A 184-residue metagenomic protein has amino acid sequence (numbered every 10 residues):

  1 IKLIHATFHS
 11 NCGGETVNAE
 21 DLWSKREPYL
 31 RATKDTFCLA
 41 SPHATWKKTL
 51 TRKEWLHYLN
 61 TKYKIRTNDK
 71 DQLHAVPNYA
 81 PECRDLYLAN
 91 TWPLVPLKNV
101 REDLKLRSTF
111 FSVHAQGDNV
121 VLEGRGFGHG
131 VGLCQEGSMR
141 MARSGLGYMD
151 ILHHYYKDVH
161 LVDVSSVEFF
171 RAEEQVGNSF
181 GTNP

Functional and structural regions predicted by a protein language model:
K2-P184: Conserved, single-site charged/polar hotspot
